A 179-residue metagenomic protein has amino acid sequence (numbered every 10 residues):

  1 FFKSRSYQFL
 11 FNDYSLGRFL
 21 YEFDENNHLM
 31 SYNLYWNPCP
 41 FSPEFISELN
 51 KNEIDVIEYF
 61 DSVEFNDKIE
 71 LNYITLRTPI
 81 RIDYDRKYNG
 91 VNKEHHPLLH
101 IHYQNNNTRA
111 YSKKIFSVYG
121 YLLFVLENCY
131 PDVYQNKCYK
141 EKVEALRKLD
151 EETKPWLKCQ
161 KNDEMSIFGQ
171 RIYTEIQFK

Functional and structural regions predicted by a protein language model:
F1-L29, P43-F45: Short N-terminal edge-element motif at the start of the domain
R5, S15, M30-Y32, T75-I80 (+2 more regions): Generic structural motif recognizing short loop/turn segments at the entrances and edges of beta-strands
D24-F116: An exposed acidic His-Trp-rich patch
R109-K179: Long, compositionally biased interface segments
